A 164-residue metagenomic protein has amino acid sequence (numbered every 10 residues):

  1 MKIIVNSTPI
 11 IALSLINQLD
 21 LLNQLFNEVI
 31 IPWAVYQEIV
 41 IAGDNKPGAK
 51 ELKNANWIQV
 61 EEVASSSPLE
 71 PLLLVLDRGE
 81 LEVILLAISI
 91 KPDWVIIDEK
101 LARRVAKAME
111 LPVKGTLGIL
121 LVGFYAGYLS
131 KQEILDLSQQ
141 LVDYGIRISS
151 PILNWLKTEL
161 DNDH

Functional and structural regions predicted by a protein language model:
M1-I4, T8-D93, K100, M109-L111 (+2 more regions): Active-site-proximal, substrate-binding regions of enzyme catalytic domains and RNA-binding/basic surfaces
R103-H164: Acidic, PIN/NYN-like endoribonuclease modules and their adjacent C-terminal/linker elements
